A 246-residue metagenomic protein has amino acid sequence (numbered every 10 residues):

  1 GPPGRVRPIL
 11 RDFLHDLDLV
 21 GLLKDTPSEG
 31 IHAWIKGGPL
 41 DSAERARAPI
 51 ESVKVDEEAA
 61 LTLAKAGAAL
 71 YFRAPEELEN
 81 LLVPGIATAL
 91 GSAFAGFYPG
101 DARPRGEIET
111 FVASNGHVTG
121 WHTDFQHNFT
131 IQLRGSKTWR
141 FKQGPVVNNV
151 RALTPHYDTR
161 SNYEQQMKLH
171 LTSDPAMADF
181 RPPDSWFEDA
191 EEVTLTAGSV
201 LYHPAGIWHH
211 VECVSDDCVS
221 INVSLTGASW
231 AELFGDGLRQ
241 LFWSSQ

Functional and structural regions predicted by a protein language model:
G1-R7: Fe(II)/2-oxoglutarate
P8-S199, I207-S245: Active-site region of the double-stranded beta-helix
